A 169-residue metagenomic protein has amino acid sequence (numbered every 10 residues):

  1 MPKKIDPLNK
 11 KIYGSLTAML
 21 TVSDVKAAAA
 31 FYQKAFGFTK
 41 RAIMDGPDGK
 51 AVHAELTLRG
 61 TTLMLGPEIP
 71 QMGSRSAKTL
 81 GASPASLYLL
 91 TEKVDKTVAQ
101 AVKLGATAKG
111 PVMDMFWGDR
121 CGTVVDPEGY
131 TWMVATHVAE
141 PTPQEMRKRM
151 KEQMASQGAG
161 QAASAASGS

Functional and structural regions predicted by a protein language model:
P2-M19, A29-V125, V134-S169: Vicinal oxygen chelate
V22-K26: Short acidic-aromatic low-complexity motifs
E128: C-terminal catalytic core of tyrosine-transesterase DNA break-rejoin enzymes
